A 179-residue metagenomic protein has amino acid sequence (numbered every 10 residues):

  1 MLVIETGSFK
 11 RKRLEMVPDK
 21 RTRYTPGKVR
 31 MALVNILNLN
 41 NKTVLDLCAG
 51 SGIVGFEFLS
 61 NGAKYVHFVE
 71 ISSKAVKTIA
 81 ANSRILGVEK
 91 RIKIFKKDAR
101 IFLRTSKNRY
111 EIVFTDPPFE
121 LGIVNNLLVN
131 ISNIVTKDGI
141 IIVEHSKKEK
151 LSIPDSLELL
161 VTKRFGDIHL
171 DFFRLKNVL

Functional and structural regions predicted by a protein language model:
M1-L179: Class I S-adenosyl-L-methionine-dependent methyltransferase catalytic core
